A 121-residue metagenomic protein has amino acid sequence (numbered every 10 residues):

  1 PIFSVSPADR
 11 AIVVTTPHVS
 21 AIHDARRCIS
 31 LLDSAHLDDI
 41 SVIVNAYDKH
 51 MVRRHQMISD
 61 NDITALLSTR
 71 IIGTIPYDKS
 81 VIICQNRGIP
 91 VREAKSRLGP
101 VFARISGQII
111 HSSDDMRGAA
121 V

Functional and structural regions predicted by a protein language model:
P1-T74, I83: Conserved catalytic-core segment of NTP-binding enzymes
D24, R97, V101: Charged catalytic carboxylate motif
C84-Q85, I105: Conserved N-terminal glycine/acidic-rich loop preference
Q85-L98: C-terminal boundary of histidine-terminating zinc-finger modules
V101-M116: C-terminal alpha-helix
R117-V121: Short, charged juxtamembrane terminal tails flanking transmembrane helices
